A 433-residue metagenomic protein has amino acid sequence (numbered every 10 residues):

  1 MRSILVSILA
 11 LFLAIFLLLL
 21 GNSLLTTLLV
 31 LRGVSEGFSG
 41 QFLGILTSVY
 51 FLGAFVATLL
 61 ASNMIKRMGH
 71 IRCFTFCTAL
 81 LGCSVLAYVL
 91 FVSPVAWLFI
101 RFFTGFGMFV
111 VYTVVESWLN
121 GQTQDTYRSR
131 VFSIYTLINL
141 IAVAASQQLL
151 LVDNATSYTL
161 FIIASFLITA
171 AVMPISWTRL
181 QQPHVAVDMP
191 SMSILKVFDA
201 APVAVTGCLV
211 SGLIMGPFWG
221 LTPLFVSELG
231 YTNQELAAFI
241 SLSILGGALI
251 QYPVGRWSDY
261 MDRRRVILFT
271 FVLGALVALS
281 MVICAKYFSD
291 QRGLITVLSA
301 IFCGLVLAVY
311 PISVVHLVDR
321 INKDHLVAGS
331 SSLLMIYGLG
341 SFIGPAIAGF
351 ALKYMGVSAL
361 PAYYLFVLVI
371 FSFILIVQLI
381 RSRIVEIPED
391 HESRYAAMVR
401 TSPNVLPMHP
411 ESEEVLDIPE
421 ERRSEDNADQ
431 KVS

Functional and structural regions predicted by a protein language model:
M1-S3, P183-M192, L379-S433: Intrinsic disorder in cytosolic terminal tails and internal cytosolic loops of multi-pass membrane transporters
R2-F51, A204, M215-F225, L229 (+1 more regions): Helix-loop boundary and gating motifs at the non-cytosolic
G40-Q41, D125-Y135, N233-Q234, I321-L333: Loop-to-transmembrane helix entry/capping segments in MFS-fold secondary transporters and related SLC/MFSD carriers
A57-H70, L150, N154, I250-D262 (+1 more regions): Helix-to-loop junctions at the C-terminal end of transmembrane segments in multipass secondary transporters
R72-A87, S165, R265-S280, L365: Structural signature of the two symmetry-related core transmembrane helices
V110-T123, L307-N322: Intracellular juxtamembrane helix-capping segments at the cytosolic ends of symmetry-related transmembrane helices
L150-L151, S165-V185, F373-S382: C-terminal membrane-cytosol helix-exit motif in multi-pass small-molecule transporters
R264-P311: C-terminal transmembrane helical hairpin of 12-TM major facilitator-type secondary transporters
